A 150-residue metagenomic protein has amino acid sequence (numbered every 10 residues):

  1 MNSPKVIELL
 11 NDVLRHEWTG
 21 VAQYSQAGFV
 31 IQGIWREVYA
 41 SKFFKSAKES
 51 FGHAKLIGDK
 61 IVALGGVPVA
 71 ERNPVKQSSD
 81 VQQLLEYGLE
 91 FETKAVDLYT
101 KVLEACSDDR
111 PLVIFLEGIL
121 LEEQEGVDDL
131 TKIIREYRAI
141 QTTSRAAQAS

Functional and structural regions predicted by a protein language model:
M1-S150: Iron-associated oxidoreductase/ferritin-like identity signal
